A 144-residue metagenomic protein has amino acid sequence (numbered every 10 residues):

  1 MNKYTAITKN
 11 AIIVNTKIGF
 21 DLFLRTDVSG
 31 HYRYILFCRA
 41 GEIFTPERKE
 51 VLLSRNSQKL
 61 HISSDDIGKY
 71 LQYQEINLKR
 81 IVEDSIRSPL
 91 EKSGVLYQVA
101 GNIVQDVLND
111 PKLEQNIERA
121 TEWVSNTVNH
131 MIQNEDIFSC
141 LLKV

Functional and structural regions predicted by a protein language model:
M1-G68, Q72-Y73, N77: His/Asp/Glu-rich acidic catalytic environments and adjacent acidic regulatory segments
Y73-V144: Acidic/His-rich, divalent-metal-binding segments that scaffold phosphate/diphosphate chemistry
